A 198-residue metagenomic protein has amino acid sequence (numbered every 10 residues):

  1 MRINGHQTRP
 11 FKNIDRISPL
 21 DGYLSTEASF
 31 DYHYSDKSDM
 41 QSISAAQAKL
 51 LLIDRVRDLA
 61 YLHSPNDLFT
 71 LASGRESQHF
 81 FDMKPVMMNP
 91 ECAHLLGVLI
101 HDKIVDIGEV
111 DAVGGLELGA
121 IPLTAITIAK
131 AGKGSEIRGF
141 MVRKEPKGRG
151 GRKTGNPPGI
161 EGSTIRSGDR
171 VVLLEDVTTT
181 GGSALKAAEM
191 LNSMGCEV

Functional and structural regions predicted by a protein language model:
M1-L174, T178-V198: PRPP-associated nucleotide enzymes
